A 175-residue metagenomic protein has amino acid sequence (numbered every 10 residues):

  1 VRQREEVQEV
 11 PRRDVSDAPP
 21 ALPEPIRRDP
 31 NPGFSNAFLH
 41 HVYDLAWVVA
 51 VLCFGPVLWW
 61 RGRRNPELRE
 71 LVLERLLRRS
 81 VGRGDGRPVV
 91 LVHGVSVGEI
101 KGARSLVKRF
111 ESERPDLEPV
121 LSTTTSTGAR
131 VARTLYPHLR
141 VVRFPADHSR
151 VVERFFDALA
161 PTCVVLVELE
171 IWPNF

Functional and structural regions predicted by a protein language model:
R2-D14: Extreme N-terminal basic, low-complexity initiation segments that serve as generic localization/processing leaders
Q8, S16-P19, V49: N-terminal cationic amphipathic segment used for targeting or macromolecule association
D14-D17, D29: Intrinsic-disorder-associated, low-complexity terminal segments enriched in Asp/Asn/His/Tyr and depleted of Lys/Arg
D17-P20, L45, V131: Residue-level detector of intrinsically disordered, flexible termini and proteolytic processing junctions
L22, G55-F175: Active-site and donor-binding regions of nucleotide-sugar-utilizing enzymes
L22-F34: Short, Lys/Arg-rich, polar N-terminal cytosolic tail immediately upstream of the first transmembrane signal-anchor
P32, N36-G62, E74: Short hydrophobic helices that act as membrane-entry/anchoring signals
